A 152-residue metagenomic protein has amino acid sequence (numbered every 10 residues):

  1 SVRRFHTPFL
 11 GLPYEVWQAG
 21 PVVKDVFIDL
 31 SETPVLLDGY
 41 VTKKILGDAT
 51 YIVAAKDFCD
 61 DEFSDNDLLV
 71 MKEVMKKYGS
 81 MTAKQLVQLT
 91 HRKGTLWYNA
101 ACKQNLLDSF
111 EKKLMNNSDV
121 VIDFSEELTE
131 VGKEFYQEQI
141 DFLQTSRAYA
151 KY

Functional and structural regions predicted by a protein language model:
S1-Y152: Domain-edge interaction signal
